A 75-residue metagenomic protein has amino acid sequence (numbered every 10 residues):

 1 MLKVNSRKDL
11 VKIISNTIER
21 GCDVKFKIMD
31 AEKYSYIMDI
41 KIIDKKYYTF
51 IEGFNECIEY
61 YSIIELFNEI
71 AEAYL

Functional and structural regions predicted by a protein language model:
M1-A31: Negatively charged, low-complexity tracts enriched in Asp/Glu with abundant Ser/Thr
L10-I14, I63-Y74: A short, charged, amphipathic alpha-helix used as a generic interaction element across diverse proteins
E19-N68: Acidic, low-complexity, intrinsically disordered interaction modules
D39, Y74-L75: Functionally constrained cores in energy, signaling, and assembly domains
